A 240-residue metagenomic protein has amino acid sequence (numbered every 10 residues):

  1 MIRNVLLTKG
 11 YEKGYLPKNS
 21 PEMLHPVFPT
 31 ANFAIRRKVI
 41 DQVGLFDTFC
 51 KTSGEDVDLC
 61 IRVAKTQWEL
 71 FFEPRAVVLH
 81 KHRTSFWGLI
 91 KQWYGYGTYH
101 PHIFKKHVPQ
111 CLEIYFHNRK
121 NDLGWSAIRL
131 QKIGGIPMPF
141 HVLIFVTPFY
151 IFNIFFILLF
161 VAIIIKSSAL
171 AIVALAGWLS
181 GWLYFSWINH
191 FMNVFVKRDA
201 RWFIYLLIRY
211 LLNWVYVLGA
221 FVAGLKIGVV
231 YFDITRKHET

Functional and structural regions predicted by a protein language model:
M1, S20, K81: Short beta-strand-to-loop element that shapes/binds the nucleotide-sugar donor at the catalytic cleft/hinge
M1-L7: Conserved catalytic core of nucleotide-sugar-dependent glycosyltransferases
K13-K38, K51-T52, D58: A recurrent flexible, glycine/aromatic-enriched loop bordering the glycosyltransferase active site that acts as
K38-Q42, V77: Short, well-ordered alpha-helical scaffold segment located in the soluble/lumenal catalytic or ligand-binding core
L59-K132: Catalytic donor/gating beta->alpha subdomain of glycosyltransferases that bind UDP-sugars
G124-F152: A conserved mid-domain beta-alpha-beta active-site/ligand-binding segment of alpha/beta enzyme cores
L143-K226: Membrane-embedded multi-pass helical conduit in multi-pass membrane proteins, especially envelope-biosynthetic
K226-T240: Short linear elements at protein peripheries
